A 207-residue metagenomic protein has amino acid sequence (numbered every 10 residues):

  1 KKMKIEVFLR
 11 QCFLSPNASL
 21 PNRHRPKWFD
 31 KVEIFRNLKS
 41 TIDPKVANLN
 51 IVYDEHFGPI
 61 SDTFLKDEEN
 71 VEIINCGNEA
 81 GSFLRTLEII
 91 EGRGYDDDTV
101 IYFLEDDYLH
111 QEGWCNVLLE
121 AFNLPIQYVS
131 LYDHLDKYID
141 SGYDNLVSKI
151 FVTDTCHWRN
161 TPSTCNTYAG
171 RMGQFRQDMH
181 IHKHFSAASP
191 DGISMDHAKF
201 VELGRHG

Functional and structural regions predicted by a protein language model:
K2-N78, I89-Y95: N-terminal anchoring/stem segment of glycosyltransferases
F13-N17, H56-P59, D107-Q111, L135-D136 (+1 more regions): Short acidic, S/G/P-rich loop/turn micro-motifs used as interaction or catalytic elements
A18-L20, I60-L65, R85-T86, E112-N116 (+1 more regions): A short acidic (Asp/Glu
H24-L38, W114-V117, D191-E202: Well-ordered, non-membrane alpha-helical segments in soluble/globular domains
E79-F83: Conserved donor sugar-nucleotide recognition element shared by glycan-biosynthetic enzymes
D97-L109: Short beta-strand-to-loop acidic/aromatic patch adjacent to the donor-nucleotide binding site
L109-K183: Conserved catalytic core of nucleotide-sugar-dependent glycosyltransferases
Q174-Q177, S186-G207: A short, conserved alpha-helix in the catalytic core of glycosyltransferases
